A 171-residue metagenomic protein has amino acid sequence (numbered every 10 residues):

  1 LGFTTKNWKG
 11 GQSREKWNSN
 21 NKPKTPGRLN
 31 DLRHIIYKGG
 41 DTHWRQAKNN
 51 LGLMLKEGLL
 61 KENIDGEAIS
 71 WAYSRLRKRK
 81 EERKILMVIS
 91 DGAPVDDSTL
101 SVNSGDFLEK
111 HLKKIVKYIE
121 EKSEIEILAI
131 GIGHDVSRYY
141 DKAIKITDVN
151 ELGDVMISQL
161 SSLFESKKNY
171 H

Functional and structural regions predicted by a protein language model:
L1-H171: Acidic, glycine-rich A-domain
